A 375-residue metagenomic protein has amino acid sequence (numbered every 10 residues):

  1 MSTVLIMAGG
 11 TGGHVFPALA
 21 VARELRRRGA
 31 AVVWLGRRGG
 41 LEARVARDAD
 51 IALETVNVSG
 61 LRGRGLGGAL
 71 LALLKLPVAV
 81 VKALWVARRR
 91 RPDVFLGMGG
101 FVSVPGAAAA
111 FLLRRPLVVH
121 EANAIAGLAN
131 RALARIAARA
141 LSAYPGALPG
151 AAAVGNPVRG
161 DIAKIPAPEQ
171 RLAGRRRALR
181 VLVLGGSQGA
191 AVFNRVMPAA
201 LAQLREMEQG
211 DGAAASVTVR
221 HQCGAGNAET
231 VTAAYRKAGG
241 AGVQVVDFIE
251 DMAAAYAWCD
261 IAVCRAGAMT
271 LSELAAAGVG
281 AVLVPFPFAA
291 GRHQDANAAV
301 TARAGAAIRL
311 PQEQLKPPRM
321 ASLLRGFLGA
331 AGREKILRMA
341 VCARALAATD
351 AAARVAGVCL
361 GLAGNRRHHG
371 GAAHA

Functional and structural regions predicted by a protein language model:
T3-G9, R28-V78, C223-N227, P311-E313: Conserved nucleotide-sugar phosphate-binding/catalytic loop shared by glycosyltransferases and other
H14-L25: Short amphipathic alpha-helix
A31, A52, F111-P168, L172: Active-site-proximal region of nucleotide-activated glycan assembly enzymes, centered on histidine/acidic-rich loops
G40, V45, A49, A167-P168 (+4 more regions): Donor-nucleotide binding loops and adjacent catalytic segments primarily of GT-B fold Leloir glycosyltransferases
K82-L96, S103-V118, R131-R135: Glycosyltransferases and closely related glycan-assembly transferases that use nucleotide-activated donors
P92-V94, A257-S272, V279-G280: Acidic donor-binding loop of glycosyltransferase active sites
I308, E313, P317-L346, N365: Conserved donor-nucleotide binding/catalytic region of nucleotide-linked donor-dependent transferases
A348-A375: C-terminal alpha-helical cap of glycosyltransferases
